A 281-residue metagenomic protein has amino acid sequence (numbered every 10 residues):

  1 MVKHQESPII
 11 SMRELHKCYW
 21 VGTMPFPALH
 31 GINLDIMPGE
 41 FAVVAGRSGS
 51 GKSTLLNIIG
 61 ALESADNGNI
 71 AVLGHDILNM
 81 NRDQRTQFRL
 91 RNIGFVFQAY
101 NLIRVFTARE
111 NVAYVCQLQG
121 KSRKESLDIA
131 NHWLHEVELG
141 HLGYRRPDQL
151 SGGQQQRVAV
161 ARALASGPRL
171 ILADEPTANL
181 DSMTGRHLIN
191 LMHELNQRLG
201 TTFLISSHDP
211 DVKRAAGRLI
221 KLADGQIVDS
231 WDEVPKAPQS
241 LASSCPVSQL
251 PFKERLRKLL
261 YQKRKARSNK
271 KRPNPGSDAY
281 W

Functional and structural regions predicted by a protein language model:
V2-H4: Pre-NBD coupling/linker segments of ABC/ABC-like ATPases
E6-S11, R257: A short, polar/charged loop/turn motif at coil->beta-strand junctions and beta-hairpin connectors
I9-A215: ABC family nucleotide-binding domain
N81, A223, W231: Residues at the C-termini of beta-strands that transition into short coil/loop
A215-K221: Conserved catalytic segment of ABC-fold P-loop ATPases
Q226-R257: Conserved beta-strand-loop-alpha-helix hinge in the C-terminal portion of ABC ATPase nucleotide-binding domains
K258-W281: Non-catalytic connector elements of ABC transporters
